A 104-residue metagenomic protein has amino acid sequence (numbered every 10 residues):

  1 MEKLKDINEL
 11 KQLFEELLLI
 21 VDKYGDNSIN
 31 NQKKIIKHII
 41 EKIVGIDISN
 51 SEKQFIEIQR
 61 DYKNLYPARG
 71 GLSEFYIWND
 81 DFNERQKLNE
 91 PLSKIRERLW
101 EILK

Functional and structural regions predicted by a protein language model:
M1-H38, L92-L103: Short terminal alpha-helical segments
D6, L13, K42, I46 (+5 more regions): Amphipathic coiled-coil alpha-helices
V21-S73: Amphipathic alpha-helical interaction modules
K63-K104: Amphipathic alpha-helical binding modules
